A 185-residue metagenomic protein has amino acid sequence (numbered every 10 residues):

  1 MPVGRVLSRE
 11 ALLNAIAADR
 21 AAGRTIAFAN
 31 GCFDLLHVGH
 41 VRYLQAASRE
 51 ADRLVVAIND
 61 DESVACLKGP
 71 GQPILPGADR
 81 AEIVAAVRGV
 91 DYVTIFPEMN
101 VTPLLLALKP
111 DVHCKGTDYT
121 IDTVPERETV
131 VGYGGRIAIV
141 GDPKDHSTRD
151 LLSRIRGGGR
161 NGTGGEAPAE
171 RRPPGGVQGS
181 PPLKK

Functional and structural regions predicted by a protein language model:
M1-P173, V177-K185: Nucleotidyltransferase catalytic core that binds NTPs
